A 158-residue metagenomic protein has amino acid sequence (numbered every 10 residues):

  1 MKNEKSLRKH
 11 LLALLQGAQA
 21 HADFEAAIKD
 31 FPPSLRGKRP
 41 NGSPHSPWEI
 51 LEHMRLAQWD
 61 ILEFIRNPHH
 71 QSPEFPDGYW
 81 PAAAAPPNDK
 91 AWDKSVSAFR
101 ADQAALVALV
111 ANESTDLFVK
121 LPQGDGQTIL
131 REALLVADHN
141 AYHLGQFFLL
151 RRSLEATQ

Functional and structural regions predicted by a protein language model:
K2-H21, E25-I28, P33-P81, L121-Q158: Short, contiguous alpha-helical
A83-K120, R131-V136: Acidic/histidine-rich alpha-helical segments that form the ligand environment of transition-metal centers
